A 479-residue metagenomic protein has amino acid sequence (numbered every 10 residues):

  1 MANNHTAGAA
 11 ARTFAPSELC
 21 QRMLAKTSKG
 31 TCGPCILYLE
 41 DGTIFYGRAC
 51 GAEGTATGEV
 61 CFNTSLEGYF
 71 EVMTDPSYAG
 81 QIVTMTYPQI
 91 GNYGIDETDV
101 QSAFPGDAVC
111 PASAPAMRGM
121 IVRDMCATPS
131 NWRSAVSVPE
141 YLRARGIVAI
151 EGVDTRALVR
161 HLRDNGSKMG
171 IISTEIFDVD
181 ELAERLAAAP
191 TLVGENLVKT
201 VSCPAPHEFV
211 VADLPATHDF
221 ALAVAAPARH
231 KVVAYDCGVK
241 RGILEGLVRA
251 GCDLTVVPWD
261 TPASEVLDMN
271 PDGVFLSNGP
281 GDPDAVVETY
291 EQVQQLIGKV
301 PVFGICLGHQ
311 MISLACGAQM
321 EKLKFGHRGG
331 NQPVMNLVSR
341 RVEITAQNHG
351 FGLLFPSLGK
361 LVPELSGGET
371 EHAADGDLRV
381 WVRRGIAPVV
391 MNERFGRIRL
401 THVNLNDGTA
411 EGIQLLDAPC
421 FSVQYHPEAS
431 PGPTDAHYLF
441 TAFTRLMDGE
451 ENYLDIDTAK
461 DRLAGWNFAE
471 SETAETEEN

Functional and structural regions predicted by a protein language model:
N3-A7, T13, L19-C20, E67-F70 (+12 more regions): Amide-donor transfer/coupling interface in amidating biosynthetic enzymes
R12-D41, F45: Acidic, glycine-enriched active-site microenvironments
L39, G47, F62, T84-M85 (+3 more regions): General beta-strand structural signal in soluble alpha/beta enzymes
G51-Y69: N-terminal amphipathic, basic-rich helices that act as targeting or association modules
D253-W259: Short hydrophobic/Thr-rich beta-strand motif most characteristic of the beta2 strand and flanking loop of CheY-like
F275-A285: Short glycine/threonine-rich loop/turn motifs
G304, G308, S313: Gly/Ala-rich beta-loop-alpha elbow adjacent to hydrolase catalytic centers
